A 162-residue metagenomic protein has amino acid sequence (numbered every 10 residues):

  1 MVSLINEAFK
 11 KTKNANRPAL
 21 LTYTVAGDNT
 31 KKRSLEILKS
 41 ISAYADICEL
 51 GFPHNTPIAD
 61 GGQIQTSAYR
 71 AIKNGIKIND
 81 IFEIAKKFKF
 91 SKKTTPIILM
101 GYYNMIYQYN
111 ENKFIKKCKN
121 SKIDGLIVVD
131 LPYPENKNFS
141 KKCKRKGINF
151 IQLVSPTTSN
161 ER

Functional and structural regions predicted by a protein language model:
V2-T12, H54-T66, K73-K86, I106-K113 (+2 more regions): Active-site-adjacent beta->alpha loops and helix N-cap segments on the catalytic face of soluble alpha/beta enzymes
I5-K13, L35, S40-A43: N-terminal positively charged helical leader segments and presequences
A8-D28, G61-S67, K89-M100: N-terminal small/glycine-rich loop or linker at the start of catalytic domains across soluble metabolic enzymes
L20-T24, C48-L50, I97-G101, L126-V128 (+1 more regions): Hydrophobic faces of well-ordered beta-strands that scaffold small-molecule active sites in alpha/beta enzyme cores
T22, I41, G51, C118: Conserved, mostly hydrophobic/aromatic
T30-S42, T158-R162: Catalytic cores of alpha/beta
A43-A45, S121: Structural motif
